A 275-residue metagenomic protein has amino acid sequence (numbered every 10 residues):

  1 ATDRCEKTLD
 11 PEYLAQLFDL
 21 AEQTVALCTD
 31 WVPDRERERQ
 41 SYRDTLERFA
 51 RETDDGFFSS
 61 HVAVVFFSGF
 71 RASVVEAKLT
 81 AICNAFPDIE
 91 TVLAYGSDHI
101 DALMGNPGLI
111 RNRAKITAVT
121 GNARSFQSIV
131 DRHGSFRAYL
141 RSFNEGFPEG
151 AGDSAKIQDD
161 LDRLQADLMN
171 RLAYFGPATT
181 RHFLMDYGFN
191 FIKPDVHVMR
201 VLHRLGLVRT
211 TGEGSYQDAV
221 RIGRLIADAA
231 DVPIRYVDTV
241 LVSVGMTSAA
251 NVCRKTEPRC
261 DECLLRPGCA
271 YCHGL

Functional and structural regions predicted by a protein language model:
A1-A118, A123-F126: N-terminal polyanion-binding entry modules of DNA glycosylases/AP lyases and select other DNA-binding proteins
A1-D44, S142-L275: C-terminal accessory module of base-excision DNA glycosylases/AP lyases that mediates lesion recognition and DNA
S68-V74, Q127-G134, V208, T247-V252 (+1 more regions): Short helix-capping/linker segments at secondary-structure and domain boundaries
F70, P107, R111, V130-D131 (+3 more regions): Short coil/turn residues that cap or connect secondary-structure elements
C83-P87, Q127, G206-L207, Y271-H273: Short amphipathic alpha-helical segments with coiled-coil-like heptad repeat character
P87-L172: Alpha-helical ds-nucleic-acid-binding substructure associated with the helix-hairpin-helix region of base-excision DNA
